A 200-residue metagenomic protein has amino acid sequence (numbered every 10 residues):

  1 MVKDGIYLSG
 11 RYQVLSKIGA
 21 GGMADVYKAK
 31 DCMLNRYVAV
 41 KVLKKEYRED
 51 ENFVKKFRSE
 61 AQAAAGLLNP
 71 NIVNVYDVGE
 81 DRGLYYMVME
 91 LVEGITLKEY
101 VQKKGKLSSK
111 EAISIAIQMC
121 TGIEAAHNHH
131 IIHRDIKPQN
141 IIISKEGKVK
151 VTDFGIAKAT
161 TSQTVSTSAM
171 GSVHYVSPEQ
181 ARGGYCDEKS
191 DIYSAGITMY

Functional and structural regions predicted by a protein language model:
V14-G21, V26: Protein kinase glycine-rich loop
K44-G66: AlphaC helix of the eukaryotic protein kinase fold
V78: Activation-segment/catalytic-loop signature of the eukaryotic protein kinase fold
R82-T96, Y100: Conserved short submotifs of the Hanks-type protein kinase catalytic core that shape the nucleotide-binding pocket
I115-A116: Activation segment signature within eukaryotic-like protein kinase domains
M119-I131: Protein kinase catalytic-loop region centered on the HRD/HxD motif
